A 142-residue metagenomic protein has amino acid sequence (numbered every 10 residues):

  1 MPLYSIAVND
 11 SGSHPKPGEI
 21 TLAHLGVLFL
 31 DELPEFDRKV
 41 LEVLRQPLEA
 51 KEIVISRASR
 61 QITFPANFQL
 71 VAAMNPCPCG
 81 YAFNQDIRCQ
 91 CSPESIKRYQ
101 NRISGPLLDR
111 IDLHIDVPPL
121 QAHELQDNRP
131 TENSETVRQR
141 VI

Functional and structural regions predicted by a protein language model:
M1-L22: Short glycine-rich substrate-engagement loop in P-loop NTPases that contacts/grips substrate
P15-L25, I55-N75, D86-I87, I103-R110: AAA+/SF3 P-loop NTPase mechanochemical coupling elements
L25, D31-L33, V43: Walker B catalytic acidic pair
L28-F29, E35-F36, A122: Residues immediately C-terminal
E32-L33, A58-S59, A72-C77, V117-L120: A short beta-strand-to-loop transition that corresponds to the Sensor-1 phosphate-sensing loop of AAA+ P-loop ATPases
L41-I62: Conserved catalytic/switch belt of AAA+ P-loop NTPases
D86-P119: A short helix-turn-beta junction within AAA+ P-loop NTPase domains corresponding to the substrate/partner-engaging
